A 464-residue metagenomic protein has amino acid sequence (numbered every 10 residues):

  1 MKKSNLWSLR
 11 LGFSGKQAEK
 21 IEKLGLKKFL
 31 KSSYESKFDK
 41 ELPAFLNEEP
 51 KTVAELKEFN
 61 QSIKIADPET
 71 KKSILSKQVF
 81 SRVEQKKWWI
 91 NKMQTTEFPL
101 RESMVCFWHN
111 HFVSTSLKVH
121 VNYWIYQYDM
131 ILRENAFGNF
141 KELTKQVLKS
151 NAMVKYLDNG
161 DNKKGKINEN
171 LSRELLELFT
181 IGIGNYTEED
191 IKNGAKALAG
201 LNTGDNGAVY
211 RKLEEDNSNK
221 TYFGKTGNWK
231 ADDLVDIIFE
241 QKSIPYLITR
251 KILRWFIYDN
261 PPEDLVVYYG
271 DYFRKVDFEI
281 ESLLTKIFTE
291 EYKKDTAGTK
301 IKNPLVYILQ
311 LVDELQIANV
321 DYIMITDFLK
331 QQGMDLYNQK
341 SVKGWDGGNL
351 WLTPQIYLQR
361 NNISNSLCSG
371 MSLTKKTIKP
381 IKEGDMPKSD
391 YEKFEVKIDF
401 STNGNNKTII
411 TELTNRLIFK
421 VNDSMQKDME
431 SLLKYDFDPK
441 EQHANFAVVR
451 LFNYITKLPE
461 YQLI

Functional and structural regions predicted by a protein language model:
N5-K20, L26, T249-V276, T285-I464: Flexible, low-complexity segments enriched for small/polar residues
L11, K92-M93, H111, T115 (+6 more regions): Alpha-helix C-capping/helix-to-loop hinge sites
L11, S33-K37, H111, V147-S150 (+4 more regions): Alpha-helix boundary/capping residues
Q17-I125, I131: N-terminal accessory alpha/beta regions
K71-L75, T95, V113-T115, Y156-N162 (+4 more regions): A ubiquitous short alpha-helical element
Q85, N122-V320: Active-site substrate-binding loop specific to GH73 endo-beta-N-acetylglucosaminidase modules in bacterial autolysins
